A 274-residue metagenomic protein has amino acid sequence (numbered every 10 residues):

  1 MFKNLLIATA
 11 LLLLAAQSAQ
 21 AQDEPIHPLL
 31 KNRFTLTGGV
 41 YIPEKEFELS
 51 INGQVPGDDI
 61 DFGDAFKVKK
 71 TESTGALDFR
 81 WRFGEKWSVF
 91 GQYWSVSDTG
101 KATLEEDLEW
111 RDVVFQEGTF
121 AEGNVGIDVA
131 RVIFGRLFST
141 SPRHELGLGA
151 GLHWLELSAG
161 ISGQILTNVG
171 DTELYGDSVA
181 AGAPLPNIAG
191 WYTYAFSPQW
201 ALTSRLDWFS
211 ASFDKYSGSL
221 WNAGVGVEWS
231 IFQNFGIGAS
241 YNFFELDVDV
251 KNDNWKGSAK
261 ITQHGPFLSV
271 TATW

Functional and structural regions predicted by a protein language model:
M1-N32: Cleavable N-terminal export/targeting peptides
Q22-V96, A130, G265-T273: Short glycine/proline- and aromatic-enriched beta-strand/turn motifs that initiate or cap beta-hairpins
R33, E72-A76, I127-R131, E145 (+3 more regions): Transmembrane beta-barrel architecture of outer-membrane proteins
G38-V40, L77-W81, V132-R136, A150-L152 (+4 more regions): Residues on the lipid-exposed face of transmembrane beta-strands in outer-membrane beta-barrel proteins
G39-P43, W94-V96, L137, G151-L155 (+3 more regions): Outer-membrane beta-barrel pore domains and translocons
E46-S73, S95-D128, L155-A183, A211-Y216 (+1 more regions): Extracellular/periplasm-exposed beta-strand and loop segments of Gram-negative cell-envelope proteins, dominated by
K86-V89, P142-H144, P198-L202, Q233-I237: Repeated loop/turn-to-beta-strand initiation elements of outer-membrane beta-barrel proteins
A201-D214: Transmembrane beta-strand segments that form the barrel wall of outer-membrane beta-barrel proteins
